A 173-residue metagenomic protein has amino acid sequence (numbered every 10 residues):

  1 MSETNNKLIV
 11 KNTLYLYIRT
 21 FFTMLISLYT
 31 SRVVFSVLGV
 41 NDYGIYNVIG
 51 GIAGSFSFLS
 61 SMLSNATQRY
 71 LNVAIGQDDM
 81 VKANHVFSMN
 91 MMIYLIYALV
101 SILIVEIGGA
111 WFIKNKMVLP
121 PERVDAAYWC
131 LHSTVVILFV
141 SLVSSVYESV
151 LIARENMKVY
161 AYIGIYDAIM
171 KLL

Functional and structural regions predicted by a protein language model:
M1-S27, V81-S88, M92, V124-A127: N-terminal membrane topogenesis motif
S2-K7, G39, F56-I96, I113-L119 (+1 more regions): Transmembrane-helix boundary and interhelical linker motifs in polytopic inner-membrane proteins
N5, I93-L173: Hydrophobic transmembrane helix module of multi-pass membrane transport proteins
L8-V73, I102-E106, I137, A168-L172: Signature of the first transmembrane helix
D42, D78-D79, D125, D167: Acidic-enriched, low-complexity/disordered segments with a strong bias for Aspartate over Glutamate
